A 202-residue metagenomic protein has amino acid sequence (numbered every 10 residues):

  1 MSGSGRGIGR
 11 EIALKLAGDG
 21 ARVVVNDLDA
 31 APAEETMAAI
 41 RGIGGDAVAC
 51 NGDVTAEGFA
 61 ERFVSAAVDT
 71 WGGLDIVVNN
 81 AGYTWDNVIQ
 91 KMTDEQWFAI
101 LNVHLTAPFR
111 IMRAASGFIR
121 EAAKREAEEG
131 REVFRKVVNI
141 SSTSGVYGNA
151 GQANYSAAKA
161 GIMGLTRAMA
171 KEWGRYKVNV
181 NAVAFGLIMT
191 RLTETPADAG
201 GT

Functional and structural regions predicted by a protein language model:
M1-V24: Canonical Rossmann dinucleotide-binding motif of NAD(H)/NADP(H)-dependent dehydrogenases/reductases, specifically
L16, G73-D75, M163, W173-I188: Conserved Rossmann-fold SDR core element
V88-I89, T93-L101, F134: Substrate-binding pocket helix/loop in short-chain dehydrogenase/reductase
M112, A158, T166: Active-site helix of classical SDR
G117, K171-E172: Alpha-helical segment proximal to the catalytic Tyr-Lys
S142: Residue(s) in the substrate-gating loop at a strand-loop-helix junction that position the organic substrate next
L187-T202: A glycine/serine/threonine-rich, flexible loop-to-helix segment that serves as the NAD(P) cofactor-binding "lid"
